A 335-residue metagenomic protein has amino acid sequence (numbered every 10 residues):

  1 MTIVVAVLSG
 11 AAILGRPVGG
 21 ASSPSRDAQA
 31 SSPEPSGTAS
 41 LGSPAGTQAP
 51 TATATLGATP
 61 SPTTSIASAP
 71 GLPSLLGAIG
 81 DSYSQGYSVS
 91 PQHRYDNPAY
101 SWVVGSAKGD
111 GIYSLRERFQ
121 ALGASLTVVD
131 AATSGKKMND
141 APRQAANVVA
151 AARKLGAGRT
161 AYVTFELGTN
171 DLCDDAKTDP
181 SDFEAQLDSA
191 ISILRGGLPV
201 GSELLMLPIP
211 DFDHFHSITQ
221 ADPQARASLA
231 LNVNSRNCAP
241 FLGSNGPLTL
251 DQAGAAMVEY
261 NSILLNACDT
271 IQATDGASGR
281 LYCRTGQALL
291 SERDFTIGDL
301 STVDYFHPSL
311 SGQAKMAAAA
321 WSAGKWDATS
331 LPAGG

Functional and structural regions predicted by a protein language model:
M1-T2: N-terminal Sec-pathway targeting helices
V5-S43, T47, S65, L331 (+1 more regions): C-terminal region of N-terminal signal peptides and the immediate post-cleavage residues of exported proteins
G57-V129, A314: Serine-esterase "nucleophile elbow" of acetyl-processing enzymes
Y83, V89, A131-K136, L167-G168 (+1 more regions): Cell-envelope and extracellular/periplasmic
T133-M138, Q287-L290: Acidic helix-start/capping segments at beta-turn-to-alpha-helix junctions
K136-A146: Structural motif
A145-L310, W321-K325, T329-P332: Alpha-helical cap/lid subdomain in secreted, periplasmic, or secretory-pathway luminal O-acyl-processing enzymes
M316-A320: Hydrophobic "lid"/C-terminal helical patch of Rossmann-like NAD(P)-dependent dehydrogenase/epimerase domains
